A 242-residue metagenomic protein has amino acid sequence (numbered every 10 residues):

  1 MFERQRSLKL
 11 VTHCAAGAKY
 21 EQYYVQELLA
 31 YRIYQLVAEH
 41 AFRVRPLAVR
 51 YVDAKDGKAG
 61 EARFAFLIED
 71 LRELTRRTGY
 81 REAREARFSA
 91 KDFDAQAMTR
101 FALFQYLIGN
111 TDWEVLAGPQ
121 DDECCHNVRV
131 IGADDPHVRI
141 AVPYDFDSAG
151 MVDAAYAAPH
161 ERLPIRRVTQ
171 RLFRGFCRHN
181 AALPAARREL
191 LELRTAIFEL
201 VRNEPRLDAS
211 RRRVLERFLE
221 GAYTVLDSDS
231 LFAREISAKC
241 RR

Functional and structural regions predicted by a protein language model:
M1-R242: Phosphate/dinucleotide-binding and metal-coordinating scaffold of catalytic cores in nucleotide-dependent enzymes
